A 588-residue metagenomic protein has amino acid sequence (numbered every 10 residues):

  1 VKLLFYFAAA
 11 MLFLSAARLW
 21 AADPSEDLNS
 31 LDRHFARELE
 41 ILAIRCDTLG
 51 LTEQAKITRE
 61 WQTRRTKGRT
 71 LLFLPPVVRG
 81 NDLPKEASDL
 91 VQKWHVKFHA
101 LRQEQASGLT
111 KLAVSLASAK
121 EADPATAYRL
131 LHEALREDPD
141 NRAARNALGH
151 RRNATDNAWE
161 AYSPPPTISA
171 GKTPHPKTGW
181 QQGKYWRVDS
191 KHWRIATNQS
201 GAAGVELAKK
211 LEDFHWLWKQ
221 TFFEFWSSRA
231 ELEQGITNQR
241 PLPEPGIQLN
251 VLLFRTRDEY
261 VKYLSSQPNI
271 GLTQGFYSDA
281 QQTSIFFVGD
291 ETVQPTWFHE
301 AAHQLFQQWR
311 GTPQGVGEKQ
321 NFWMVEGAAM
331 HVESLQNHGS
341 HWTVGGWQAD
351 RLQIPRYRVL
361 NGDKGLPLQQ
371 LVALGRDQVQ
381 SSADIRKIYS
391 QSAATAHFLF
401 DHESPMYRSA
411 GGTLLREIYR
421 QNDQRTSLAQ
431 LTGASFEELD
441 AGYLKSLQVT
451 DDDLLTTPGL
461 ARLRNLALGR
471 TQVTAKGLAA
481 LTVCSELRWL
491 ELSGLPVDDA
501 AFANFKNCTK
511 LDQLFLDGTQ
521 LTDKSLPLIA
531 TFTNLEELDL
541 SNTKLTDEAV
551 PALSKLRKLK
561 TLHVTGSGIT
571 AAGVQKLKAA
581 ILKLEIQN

Functional and structural regions predicted by a protein language model:
E38-L39, G108-L109, A113, R145 (+1 more regions): TPR repeat positional signature
T66-T110, P124-R187, E438-A467: Pro/Ala/Gly-rich low-complexity, hydrophilic intrinsically disordered segments
Q181, I270-I285, T292-T296, G315-Q448: Acidic/His/Gly-enriched intrinsically disordered linker/tail segments that often contain short helix/coil "MoRF-like"
K184-G315, K319-N321, V332, D423-S427 (+1 more regions): Juxtacatalytic substrate-recognition/specificity segment
E417-S493, T509-F515: Beta/coil-rich, acidic/histidine-enriched accessory regions frequently appended to metallopeptidases
A467-G477, E486-N504, K510-E548, R557-I569 (+1 more regions): Concave beta-strand-loop units of leucine-rich repeat
